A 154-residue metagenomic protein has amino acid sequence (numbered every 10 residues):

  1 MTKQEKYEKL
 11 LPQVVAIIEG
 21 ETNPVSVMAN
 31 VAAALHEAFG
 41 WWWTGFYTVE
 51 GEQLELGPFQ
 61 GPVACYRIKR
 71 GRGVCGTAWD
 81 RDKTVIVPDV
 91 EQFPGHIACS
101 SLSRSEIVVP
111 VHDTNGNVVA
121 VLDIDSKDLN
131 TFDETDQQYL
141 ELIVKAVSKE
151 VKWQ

Functional and structural regions predicted by a protein language model:
M1-P58, V63, L142, A146-Q154: Intrinsically disordered, low-complexity terminal regulatory regions
E5, T22, K69, G73 (+3 more regions): Residues at secondary-structure transition points
W41, S101-S103, G116: A generic fold-level signal
W43, V108, V121: Short hydrophobic/aromatic beta-strand element in the GNAT-like acyltransferase core that lines or flanks the acyl-donor
V49, Q53-S101: Regulatory sensory and allosteric helical modules in signal-transduction proteins and certain transcription factors
S105-D113: A short, aliphatic-rich beta-strand micro-motif
H112-S126: Sensory-domain boundary capping and coupling elements
D125-I143, E150-Q154: Regulatory loop-to-helix N-cap segments in sensory/regulatory domains that couple ligand/signal detection
